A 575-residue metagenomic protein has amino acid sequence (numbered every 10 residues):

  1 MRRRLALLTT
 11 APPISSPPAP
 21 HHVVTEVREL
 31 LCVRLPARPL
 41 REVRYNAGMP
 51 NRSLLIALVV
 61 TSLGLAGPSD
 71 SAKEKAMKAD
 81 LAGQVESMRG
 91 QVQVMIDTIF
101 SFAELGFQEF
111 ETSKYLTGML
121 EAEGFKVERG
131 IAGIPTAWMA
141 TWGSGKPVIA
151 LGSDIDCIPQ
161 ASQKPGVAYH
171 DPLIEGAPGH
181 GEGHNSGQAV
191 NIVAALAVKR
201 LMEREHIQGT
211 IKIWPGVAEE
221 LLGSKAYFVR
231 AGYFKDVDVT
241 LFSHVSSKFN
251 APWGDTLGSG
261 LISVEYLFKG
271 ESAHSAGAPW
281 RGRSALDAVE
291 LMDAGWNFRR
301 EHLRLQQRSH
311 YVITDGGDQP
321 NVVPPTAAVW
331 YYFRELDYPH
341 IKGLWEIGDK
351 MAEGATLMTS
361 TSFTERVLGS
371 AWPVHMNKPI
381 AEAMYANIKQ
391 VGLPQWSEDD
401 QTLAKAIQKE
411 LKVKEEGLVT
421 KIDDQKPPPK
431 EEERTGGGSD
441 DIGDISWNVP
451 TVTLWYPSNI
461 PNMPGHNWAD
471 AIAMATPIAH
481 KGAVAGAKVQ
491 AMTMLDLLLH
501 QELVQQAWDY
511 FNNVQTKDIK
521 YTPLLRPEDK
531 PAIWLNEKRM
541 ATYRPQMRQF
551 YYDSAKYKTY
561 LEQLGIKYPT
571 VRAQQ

Functional and structural regions predicted by a protein language model:
V23-L40: Short, low-complexity, charge-dense intrinsically disordered segments
S53-T61: Sec-dependent N-terminal signal peptides
T61-K75: Bacterial Sec-dependent signal peptides at the C-terminal "C-region" and cleavage site
S71-H180, A189-T210: Acidic/His- and Gly-rich active-site-bordering loop/insert found across diverse amide/peptide-bond hydrolases
I99, A140, L151, H184 (+8 more regions): Divalent metal-coordination and catalytic microenvironments
H170-G179, N185-S186, M202-P324, R334 (+1 more regions): Histidine/acidic-residue-rich, glycine-tolerant segments that coordinate divalent metal ions
L286-Q575: Metal-dependent amide/peptide-bond hydrolase catalytic core, centered on the "pita-bread" metallohydrolase fold
